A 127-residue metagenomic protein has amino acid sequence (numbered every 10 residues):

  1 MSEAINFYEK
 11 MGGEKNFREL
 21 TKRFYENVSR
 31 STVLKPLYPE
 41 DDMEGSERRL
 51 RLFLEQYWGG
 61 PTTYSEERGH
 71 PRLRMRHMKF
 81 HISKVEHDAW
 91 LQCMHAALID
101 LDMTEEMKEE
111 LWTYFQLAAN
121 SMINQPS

Functional and structural regions predicted by a protein language model:
M1-S127: Core of compact, soluble alpha-helical bundle domains
